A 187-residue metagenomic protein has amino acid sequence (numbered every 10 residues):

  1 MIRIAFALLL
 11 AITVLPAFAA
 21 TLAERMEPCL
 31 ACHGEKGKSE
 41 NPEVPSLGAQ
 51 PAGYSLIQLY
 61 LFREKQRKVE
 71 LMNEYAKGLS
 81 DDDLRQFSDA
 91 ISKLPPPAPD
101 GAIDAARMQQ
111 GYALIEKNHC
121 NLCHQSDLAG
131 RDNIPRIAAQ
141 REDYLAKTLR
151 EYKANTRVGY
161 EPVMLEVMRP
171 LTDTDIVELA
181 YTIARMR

Functional and structural regions predicted by a protein language model:
M1-I4: Positively charged n-region of N-terminal signal peptides that target proteins for export
V14-P16: N-terminal signal peptide c-region/cleavage motif recognized by signal peptidases
F18-K38, P99, I103-S126, R141: Sequence/structural segment immediately N-terminal to covalent heme-attachment motifs in c-type and related
H33, R63, H124, K153 (+1 more regions): Protein kinase-like catalytic domain
G37-K68, N73-L79, Y112, E116 (+3 more regions): Gly/Gly-Pro-rich "capping" loops immediately C-terminal to redox-active cysteine motifs in periplasmic/lumenal
K77-P99, D143, R169-R187: C-terminal capping alpha-helices of c-type cytochrome domains
